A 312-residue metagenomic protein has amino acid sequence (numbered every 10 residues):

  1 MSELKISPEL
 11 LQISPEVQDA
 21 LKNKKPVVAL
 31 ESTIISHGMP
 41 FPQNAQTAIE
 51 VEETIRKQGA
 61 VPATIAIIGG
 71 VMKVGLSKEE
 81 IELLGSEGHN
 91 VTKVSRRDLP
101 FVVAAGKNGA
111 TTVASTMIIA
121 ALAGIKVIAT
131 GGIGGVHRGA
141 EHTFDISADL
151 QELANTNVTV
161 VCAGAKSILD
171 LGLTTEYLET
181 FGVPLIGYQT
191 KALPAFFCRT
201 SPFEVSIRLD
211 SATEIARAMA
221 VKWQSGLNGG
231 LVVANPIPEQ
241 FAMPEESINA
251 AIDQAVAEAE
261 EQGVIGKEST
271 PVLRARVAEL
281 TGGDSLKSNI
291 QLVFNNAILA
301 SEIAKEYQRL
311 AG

Functional and structural regions predicted by a protein language model:
M1-K57: N-terminal glycine-/serine-/threonine-rich phosphate-binding loop
D19-K22, V27-V28, K57, I119-L122 (+6 more regions): Solvent-exposed alpha-helices and their adjacent loops that cap or buttress functional pockets in soluble metabolic
V28-L30, P62-I67, V103, G109 (+6 more regions): General beta-strand structural signal in soluble alpha/beta enzymes
S32, H37-M39, A45-F101, Q224-Q240 (+1 more regions): Glycine-rich nucleotide/cofactor/substrate-binding loop typically near the N-terminus or early in the first domain
P42-A48, E80-G85, G135-A154, Y177 (+1 more regions): A glycine- and small-aliphatic-rich helix-loop capping segment at beta-alpha/alpha-beta transitions that lines
A110-T112, E141-A154, V158-E179, T213-R217: Active-site glycine-rich loop that binds ribose-phosphate moieties when present
C198-Q224: Anionic-ligand binding region
G229-N295: A C-terminal functional module that forms or caps the active site or interfaces directly with catalytic machinery
